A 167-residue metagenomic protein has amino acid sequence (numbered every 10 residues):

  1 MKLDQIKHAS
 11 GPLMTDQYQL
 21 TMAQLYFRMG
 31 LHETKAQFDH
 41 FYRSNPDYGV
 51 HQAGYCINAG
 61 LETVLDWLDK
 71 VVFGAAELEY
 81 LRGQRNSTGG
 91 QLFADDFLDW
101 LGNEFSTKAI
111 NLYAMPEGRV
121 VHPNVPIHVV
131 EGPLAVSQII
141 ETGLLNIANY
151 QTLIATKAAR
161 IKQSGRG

Functional and structural regions predicted by a protein language model:
M1-G167: Ordered alpha/beta subdomains of enzyme catalytic regions
